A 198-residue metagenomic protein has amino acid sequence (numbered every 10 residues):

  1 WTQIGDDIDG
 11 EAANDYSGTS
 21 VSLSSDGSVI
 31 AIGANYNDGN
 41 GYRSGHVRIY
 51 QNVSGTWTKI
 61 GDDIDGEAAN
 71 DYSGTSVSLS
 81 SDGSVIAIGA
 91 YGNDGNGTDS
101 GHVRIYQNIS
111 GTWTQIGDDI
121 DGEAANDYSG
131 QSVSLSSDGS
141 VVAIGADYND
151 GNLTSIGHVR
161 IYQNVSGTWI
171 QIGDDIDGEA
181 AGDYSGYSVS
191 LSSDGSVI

Functional and structural regions predicted by a protein language model:
W1-I198: Conserved beta-strand/short-helix segments that make up beta-rich extracellular adhesion/recognition modules
